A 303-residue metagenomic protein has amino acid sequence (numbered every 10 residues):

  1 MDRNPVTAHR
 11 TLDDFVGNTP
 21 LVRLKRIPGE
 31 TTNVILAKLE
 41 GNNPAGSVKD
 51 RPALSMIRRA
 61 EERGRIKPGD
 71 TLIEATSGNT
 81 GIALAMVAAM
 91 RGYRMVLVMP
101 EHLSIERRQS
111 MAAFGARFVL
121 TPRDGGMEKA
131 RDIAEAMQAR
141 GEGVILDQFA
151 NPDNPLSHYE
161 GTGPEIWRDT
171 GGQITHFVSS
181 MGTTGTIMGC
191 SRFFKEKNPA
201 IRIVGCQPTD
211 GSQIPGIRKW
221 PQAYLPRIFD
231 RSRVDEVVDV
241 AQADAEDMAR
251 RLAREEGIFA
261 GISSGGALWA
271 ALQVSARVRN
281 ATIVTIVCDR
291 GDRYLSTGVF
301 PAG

Functional and structural regions predicted by a protein language model:
M1-G303: PLP-dependent amino-acid enzyme catalytic core
